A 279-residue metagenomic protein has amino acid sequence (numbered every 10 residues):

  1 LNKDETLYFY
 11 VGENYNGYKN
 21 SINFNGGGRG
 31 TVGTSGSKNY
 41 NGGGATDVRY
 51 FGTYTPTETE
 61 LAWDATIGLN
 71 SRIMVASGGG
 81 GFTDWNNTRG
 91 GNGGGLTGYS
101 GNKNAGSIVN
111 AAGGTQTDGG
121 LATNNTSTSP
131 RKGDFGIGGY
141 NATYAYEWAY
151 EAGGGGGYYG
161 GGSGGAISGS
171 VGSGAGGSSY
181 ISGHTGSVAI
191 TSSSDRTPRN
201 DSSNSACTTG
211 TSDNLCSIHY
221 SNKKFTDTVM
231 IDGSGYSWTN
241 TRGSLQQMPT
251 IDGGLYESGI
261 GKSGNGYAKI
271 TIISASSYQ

Functional and structural regions predicted by a protein language model:
L1-S107, A111-A112, G162: Secretome/extracellular-domain signature
K19, W85, G98-G101, G120 (+6 more regions): Residue-level recognition of conserved structural "scaffold" positions that shape functional pockets and channels
R29-V32, G95, G113-T115, L121 (+4 more regions): A detector of low-complexity, intrinsically disordered, Ser/Thr/Gly/Pro/Ala-rich segments
G95-A152: Intrinsically disordered, low-complexity terminal/linker regions enriched in Pro/Ser/Gly and acidic residues
K132-A275: Extracellular low-complexity, Gly/Ser/Thr-rich intrinsically disordered linkers and protease-sensitive activation/hinge
S277-Q279: C-terminal intramolecular chaperone/auto-processing assembly modules
